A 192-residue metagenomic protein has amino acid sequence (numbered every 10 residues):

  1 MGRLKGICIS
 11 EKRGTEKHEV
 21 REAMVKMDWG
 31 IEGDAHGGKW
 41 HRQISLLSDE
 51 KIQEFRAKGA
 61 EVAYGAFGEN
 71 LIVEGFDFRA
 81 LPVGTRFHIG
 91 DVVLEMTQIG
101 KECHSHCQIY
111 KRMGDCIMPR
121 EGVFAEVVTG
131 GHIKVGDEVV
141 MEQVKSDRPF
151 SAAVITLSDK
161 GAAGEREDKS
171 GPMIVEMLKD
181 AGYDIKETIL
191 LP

Functional and structural regions predicted by a protein language model:
M1-R148: Metal-cofactor-dependent catalytic cores
D147-P192: Glycine-rich phosphate/diphosphate-binding loop of Rossmann-like nucleotide-binding domains
